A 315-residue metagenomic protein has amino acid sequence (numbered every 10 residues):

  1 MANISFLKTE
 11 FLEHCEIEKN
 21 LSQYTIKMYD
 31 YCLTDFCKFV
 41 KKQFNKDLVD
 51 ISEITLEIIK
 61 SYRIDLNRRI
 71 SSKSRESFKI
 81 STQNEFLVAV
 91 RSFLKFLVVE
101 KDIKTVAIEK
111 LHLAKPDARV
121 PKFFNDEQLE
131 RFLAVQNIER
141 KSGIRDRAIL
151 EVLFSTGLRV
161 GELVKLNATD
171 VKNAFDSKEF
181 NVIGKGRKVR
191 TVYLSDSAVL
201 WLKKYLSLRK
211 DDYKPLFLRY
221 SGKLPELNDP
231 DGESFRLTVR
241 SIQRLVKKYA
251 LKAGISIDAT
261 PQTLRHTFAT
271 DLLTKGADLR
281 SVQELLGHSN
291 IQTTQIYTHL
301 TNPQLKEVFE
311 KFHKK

Functional and structural regions predicted by a protein language model:
M1-K315: Conserved catalytic core of the tyrosine transesterase superfamily
